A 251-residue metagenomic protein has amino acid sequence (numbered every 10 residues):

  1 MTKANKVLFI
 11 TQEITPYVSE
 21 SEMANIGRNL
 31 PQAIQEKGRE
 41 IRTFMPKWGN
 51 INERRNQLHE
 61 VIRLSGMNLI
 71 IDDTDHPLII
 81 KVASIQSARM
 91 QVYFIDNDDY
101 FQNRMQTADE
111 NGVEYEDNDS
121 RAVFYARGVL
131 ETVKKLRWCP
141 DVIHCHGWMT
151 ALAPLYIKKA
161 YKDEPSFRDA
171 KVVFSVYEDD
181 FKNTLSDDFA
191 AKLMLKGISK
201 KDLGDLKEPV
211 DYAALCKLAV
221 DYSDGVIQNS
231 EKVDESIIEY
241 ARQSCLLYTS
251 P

Functional and structural regions predicted by a protein language model:
K3-E20, P46-K47: Nucleotide-activated donor-dependent transferases that construct or modify glycoconjugates
E13-I26, N52-R54: A short, glycine/small-residue-rich beta-strand->loop->alpha-helix junction that serves as a flexible
N29-R39: A short, Lys/Arg-enriched amphipathic alpha-helix followed by its capping loop at the start of a domain
T43-V82, L203-E208: Active-site donor-binding segments of glycosyltransferases and PAPS-dependent sulfotransferases
S87-V142, G197-A213: Conserved nucleotide-sugar donor-binding subdomain of glycosyltransferases
N118-L195: Conserved nucleotide-sugar donor-interacting segment of glycosyltransferase catalytic cores, predominantly GT-B
F167, D180, G197-V226: Membrane-proximal helix-turn-helix segments that form the acceptor-binding/catalytic region of lipid-linked
Y248-P251: Conserved small/polar residues in nucleotide/adenosyl-binding loops
